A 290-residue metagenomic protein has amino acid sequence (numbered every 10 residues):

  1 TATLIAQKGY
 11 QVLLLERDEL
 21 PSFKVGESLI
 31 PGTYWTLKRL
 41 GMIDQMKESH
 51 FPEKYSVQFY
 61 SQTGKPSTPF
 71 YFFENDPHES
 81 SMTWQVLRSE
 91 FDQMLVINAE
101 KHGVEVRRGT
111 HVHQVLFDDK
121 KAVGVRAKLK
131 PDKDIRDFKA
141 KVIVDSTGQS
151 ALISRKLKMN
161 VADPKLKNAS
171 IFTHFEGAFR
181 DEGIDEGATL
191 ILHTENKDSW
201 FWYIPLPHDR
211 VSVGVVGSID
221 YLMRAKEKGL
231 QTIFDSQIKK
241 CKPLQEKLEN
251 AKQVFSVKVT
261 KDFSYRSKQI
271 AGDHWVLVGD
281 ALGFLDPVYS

Functional and structural regions predicted by a protein language model:
T1-A2, A6, A99: Small-residue (primarily alanine) positions within well-ordered alpha-helices, especially packing/interaction faces
L4-V25: Glycine-rich FAD pyrophosphate-binding loop
Y10, M42, V104: Short phosphate-binding/catalytic loops that engage adenosine nucleotides
D18, I97-L248: Predominantly flavin-linked oxidoreductase catalytic cores and closely associated redox partners
S22-G64: N-terminal FAD cofactor-binding segment of flavoenzymes
Y55, T63, L116-V123, A271-G272: A short, glycine/Asx- and small/polar-enriched loop/turn that sits immediately N-terminal to a beta-strand
P66-V86, G124, V216-D220: Helix-loop-beta segment of a Rossmann-like dinucleotide-binding subdomain
Y221-S290: FAD/FMN-dependent oxidoreductases across multiple families
